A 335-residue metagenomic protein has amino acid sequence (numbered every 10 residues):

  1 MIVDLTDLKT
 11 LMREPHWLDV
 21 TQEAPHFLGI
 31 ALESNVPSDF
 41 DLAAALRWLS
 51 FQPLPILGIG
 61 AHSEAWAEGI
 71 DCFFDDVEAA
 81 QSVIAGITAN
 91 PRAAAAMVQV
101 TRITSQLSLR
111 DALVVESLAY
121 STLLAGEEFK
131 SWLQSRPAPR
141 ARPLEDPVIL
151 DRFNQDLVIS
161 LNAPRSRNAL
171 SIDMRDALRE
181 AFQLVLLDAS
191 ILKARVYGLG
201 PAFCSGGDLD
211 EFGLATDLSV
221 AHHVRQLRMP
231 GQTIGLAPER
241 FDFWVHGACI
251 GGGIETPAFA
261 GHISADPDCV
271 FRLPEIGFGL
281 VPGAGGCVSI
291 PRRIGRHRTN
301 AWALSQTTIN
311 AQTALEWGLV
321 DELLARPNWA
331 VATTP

Functional and structural regions predicted by a protein language model:
M1-W48, W132-L199, P335: Conserved CoA-thioester-binding segment of acyl-CoA-metabolizing enzymes
L5-E78, I87, P230-F278, T308: Glycine-rich beta-to-alpha active-site loop
L11-P15, I70-L113, T122, E127 (+3 more regions): C-terminal long alpha-helix characteristic of the crotonase
E64-A65, G198-G231: Glycine- (often His-adjacent) and acidic-residue-rich active-site loop that binds/positions the CoA thioester
M97, V196, T256-A258, A314: Hydrophobic/aromatic residues within transmembrane alpha-helices of multi-pass small-molecule transporters
Q99, P201-C204, I250: Short, active-site-adjacent cap segments at secondary-structure transitions
V114-L144: Long amphipathic alpha-helical scaffold segments
I290, R298-L304: Short helix- or helix-capping micro-motifs that position conserved polar/aromatic residues at function-defining sites
